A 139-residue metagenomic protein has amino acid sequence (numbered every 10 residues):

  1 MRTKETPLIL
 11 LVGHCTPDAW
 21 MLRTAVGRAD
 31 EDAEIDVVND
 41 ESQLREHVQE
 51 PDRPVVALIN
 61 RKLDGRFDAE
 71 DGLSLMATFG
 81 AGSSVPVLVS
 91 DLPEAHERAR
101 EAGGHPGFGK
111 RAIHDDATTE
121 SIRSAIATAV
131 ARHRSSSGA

Functional and structural regions predicted by a protein language model:
R2-P7, H14-R23, Q49, R53-R61: Conserved N-terminal glycine/acidic-rich loop preference
V12-H14, S90: Conserved acidic carboxylate
T16-D36: Two-component/phosphorelay signaling modules centered on CheY-like receiver
V38-V56, R66: Acidic, metal-coordinating helix/loop segments flanking the phosphotransfer/catalytic sites of two-component signaling
V56-F79: Conserved phosphotransfer microenvironments
E70, S90-F108: Alpha4 helix (beta4-alpha4-beta5 surface) of REC/receiver domains from two-component response regulators
F79, S83-E94: A short, hydrophobic beta-strand element within the central beta-sheet of small alpha/beta folds
T118-S136: Receiver (REC) domain switch/output surface
